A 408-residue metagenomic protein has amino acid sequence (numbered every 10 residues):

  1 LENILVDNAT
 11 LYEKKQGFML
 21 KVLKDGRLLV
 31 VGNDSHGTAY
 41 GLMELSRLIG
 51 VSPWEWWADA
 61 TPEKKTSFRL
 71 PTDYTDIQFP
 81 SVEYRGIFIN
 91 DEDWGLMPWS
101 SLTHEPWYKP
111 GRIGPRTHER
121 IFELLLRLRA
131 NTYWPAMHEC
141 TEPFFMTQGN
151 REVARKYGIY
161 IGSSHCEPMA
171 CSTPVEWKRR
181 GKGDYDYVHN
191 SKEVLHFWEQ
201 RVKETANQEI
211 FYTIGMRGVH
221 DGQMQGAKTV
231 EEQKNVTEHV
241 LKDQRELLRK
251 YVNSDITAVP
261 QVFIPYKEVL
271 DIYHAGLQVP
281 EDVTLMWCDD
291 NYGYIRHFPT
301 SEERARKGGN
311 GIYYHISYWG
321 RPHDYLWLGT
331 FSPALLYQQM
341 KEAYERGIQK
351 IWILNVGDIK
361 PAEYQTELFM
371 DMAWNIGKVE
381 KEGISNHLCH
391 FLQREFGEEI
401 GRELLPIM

Functional and structural regions predicted by a protein language model:
L1-F79: Contiguous, structured surface segment used for ligand recognition
D25-T61, M146-A170, V175-K203: Hydrophobic or amphipathic alpha-helical targeting/insertion segments
L29-G32, D93-P115, N131-T141, E176-E193 (+3 more regions): The substrate-binding groove and active-site-proximal loops of carbohydrate-active enzymes, especially glycoside
S52-G111, R116-A136, G308-G311: An acidic-aromatic substrate-binding cleft motif
T61-L70, H138, F145-M146, R151-K156 (+1 more regions): Gly/Pro-rich turn-and-neighbor structural signature
D73-I77, V175-E176, M216, K228 (+1 more regions): Substrate-binding groove of N-acetylhexosamine-processing glycoside hydrolases
V82-R85, L128-T132, Y157-Y160, Q208-F211 (+4 more regions): Loop/turn elements at helix/coil->beta-strand transitions in domains of secreted/extracellular proteins
P110-G111, P115, E123, P135-N150 (+2 more regions): Trp/Phe/Arg-rich N-terminal binding region typifying the photolyase-homology
